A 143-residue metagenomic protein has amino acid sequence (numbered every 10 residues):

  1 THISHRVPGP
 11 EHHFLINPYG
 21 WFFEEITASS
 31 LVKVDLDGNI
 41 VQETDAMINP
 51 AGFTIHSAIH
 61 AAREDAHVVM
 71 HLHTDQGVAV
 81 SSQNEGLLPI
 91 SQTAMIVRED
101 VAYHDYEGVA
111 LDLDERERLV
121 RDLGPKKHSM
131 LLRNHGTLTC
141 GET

Functional and structural regions predicted by a protein language model:
T1-T143: Glycine-rich flexible loops
